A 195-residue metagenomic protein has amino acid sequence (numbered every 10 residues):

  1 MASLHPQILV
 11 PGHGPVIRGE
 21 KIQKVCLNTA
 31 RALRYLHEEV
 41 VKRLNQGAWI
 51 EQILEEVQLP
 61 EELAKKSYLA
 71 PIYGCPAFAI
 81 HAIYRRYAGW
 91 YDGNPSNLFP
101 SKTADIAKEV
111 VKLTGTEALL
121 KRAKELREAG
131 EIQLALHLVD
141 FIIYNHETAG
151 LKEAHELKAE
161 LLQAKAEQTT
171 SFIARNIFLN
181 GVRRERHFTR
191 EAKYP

Functional and structural regions predicted by a protein language model:
M1-Q52, E56-P95, L157, L161-A164: Divalent-metal (often Zn2+) His-rich catalytic cores of metallo-beta-lactamase-fold enzymes
L33, L113-L120, A149-A154: Generic helix N-cap/helix-start motif at coil->alpha-helix transitions
S101-A104: Acidic-aromatic/histidine active-site loop/patch
I106-F141, N145: Alpha-helical segment of the N-proximal tetratricopeptide repeat
G130, I143-P195: C-terminal amphipathic alpha-helical interaction region
